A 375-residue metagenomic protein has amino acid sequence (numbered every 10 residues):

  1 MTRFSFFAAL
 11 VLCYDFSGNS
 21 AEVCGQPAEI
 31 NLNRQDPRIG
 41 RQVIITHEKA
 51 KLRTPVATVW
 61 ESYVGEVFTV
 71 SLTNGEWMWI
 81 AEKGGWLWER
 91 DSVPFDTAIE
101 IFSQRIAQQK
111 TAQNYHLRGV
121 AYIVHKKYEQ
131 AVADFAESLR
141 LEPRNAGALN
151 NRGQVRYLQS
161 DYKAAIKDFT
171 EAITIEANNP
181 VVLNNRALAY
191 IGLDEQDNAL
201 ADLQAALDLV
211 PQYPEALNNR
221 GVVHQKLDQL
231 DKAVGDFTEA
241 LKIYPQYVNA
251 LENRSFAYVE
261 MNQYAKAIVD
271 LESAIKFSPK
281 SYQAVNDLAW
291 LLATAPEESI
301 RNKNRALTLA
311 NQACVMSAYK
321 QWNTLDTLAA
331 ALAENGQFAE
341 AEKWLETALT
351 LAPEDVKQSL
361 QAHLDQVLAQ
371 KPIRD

Functional and structural regions predicted by a protein language model:
E22-G40, A81-Q113: Boundary regions of SH3-family modules and the immediately adjacent low-complexity/disordered segments in eukaryotic
V23-V70: Beta-loop motif signature
E61-E89: SH3/SH3-like beta-barrel superfamily modules
Q108, L141, I175, L209 (+4 more regions): Structural marker of alpha-solenoid helical repeat scaffolds
Q113-I123, G147-L158, V181-G192, E215-Q225 (+3 more regions): Conserved alpha-helical positions within TPR/SEL1-like repeat arrays
T294-N304, T308, Q312-D375: Terminal, low-structured helical/coil segments at or just beyond the last alpha-helical repeat
